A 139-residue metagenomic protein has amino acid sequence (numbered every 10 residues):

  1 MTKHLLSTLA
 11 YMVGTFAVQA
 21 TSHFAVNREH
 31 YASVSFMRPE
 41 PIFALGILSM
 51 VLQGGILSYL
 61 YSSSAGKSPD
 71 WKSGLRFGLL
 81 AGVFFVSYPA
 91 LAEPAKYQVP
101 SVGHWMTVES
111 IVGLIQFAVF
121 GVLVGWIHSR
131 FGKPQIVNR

Functional and structural regions predicted by a protein language model:
M1-R139: Juxtamembrane/disordered regions of integral membrane proteins
